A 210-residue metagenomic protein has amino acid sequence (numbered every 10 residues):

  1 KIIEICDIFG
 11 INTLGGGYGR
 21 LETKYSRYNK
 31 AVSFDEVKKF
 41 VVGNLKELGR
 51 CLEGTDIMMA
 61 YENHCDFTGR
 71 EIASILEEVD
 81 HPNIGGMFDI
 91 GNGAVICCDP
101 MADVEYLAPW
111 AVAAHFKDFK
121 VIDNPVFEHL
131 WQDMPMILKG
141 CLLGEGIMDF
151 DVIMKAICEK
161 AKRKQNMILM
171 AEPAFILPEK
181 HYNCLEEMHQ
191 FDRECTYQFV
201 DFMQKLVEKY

Functional and structural regions predicted by a protein language model:
K1-G85: Active-site acidic/histidine proton-transfer and metal-coordination neighborhood in alpha/beta enzyme cores
G69-N83, A94-Y210: Histidine-acidic metal/acid-base catalytic patches
G91: Adenine-nucleotide cofactor-binding loop residues
